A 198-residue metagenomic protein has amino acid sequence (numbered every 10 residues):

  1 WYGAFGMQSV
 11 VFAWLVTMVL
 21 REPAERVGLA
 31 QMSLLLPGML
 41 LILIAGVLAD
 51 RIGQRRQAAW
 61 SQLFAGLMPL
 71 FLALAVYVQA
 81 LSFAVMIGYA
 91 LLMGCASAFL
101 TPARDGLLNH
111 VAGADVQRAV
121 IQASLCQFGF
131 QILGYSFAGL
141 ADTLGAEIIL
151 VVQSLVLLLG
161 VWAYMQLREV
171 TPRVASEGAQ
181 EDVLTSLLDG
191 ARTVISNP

Functional and structural regions predicted by a protein language model:
W1-L36, S196-P198: Helix-loop boundary and gating motifs at the non-cytosolic
W1-S9, S33-V47, G53-M68, V85-D142 (+1 more regions): Substrate-agnostic recognition of the 12-TM MFS/MFS-like secondary transporter fold
V11-V19, L72-V78, L133-Q153: Transmembrane alpha-helix termini and helix-breaking/packing motifs in multi-pass membrane transporters
R21-P23, G53-Q54, G145-A146: A helix-boundary/kink motif common to multi-pass secondary transporters, especially Major Facilitator Superfamily
L67-L74, L159-A163: Transmembrane-helix signature of multi-pass solute transporters
L74-Y89: Helix-loop junctions at membrane interfaces in 12-TM secondary transporters
Q79, G106, H110, L150 (+1 more regions): Helix-loop junctions on the cytosolic side of multi-pass membrane transporters, especially the intracellular loop
V170-P198: Juxtamembrane intracellular "pre-TM" segments in multi-pass secondary transporters
